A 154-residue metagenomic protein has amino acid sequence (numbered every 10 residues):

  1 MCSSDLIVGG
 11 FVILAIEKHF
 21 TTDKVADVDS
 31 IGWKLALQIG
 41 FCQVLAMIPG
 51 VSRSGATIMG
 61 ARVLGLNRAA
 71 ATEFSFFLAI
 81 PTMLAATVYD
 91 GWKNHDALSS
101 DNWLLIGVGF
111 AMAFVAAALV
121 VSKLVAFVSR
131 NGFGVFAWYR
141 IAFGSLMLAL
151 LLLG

Functional and structural regions predicted by a protein language model:
M1-G154: Multi-pass membrane proteins that catalyze or facilitate reactions on polyprenyl-/lipid-phosphate substrates and their
